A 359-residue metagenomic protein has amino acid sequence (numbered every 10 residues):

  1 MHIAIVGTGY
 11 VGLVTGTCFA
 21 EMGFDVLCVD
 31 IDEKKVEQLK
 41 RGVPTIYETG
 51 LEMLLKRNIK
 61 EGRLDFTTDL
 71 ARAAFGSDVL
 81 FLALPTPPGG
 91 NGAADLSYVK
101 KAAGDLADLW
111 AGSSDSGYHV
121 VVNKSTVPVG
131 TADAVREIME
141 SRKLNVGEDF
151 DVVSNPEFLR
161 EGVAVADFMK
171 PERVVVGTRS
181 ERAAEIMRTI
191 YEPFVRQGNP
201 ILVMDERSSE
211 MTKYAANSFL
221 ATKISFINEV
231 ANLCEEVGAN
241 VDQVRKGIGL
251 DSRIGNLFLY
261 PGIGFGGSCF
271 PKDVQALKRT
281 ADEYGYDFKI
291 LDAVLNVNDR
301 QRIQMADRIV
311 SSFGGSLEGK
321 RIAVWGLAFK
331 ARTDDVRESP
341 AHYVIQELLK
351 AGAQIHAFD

Functional and structural regions predicted by a protein language model:
M1-D359: Structural/interface elements that position substrates and couple domains in central-metabolism enzymes
